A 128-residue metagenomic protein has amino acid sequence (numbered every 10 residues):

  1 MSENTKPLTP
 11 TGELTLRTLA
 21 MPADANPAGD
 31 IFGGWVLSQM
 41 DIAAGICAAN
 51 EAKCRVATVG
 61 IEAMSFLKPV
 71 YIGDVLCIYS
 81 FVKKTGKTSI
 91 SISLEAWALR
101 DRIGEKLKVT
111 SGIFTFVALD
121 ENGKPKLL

Functional and structural regions predicted by a protein language model:
S2-G60, V117-L128: Hot-dog-fold acyl-thioester-processing enzymes
E3-K6, P10-L16, Y71-I72, K83-L128: HotDog/MaoC-like acyl-thioester-processing domains
T9-T11, I31, I42-T85, S89-S91 (+1 more regions): Hydrophobic beta-strand-centered segment that forms part of the acyl-chain substrate-binding groove
A20-P22, I61-K68, A98-R100: Short, well-ordered turn and helix-capping elements at secondary-structure junctions
